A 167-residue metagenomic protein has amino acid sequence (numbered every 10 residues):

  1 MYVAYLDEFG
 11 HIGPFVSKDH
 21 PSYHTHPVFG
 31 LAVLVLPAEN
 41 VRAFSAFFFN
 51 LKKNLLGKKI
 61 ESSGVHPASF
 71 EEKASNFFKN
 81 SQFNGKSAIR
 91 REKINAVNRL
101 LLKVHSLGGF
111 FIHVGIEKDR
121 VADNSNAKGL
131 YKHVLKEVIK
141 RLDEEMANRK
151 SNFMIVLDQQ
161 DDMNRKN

Functional and structural regions predicted by a protein language model:
M1-N167: Phosphate-ester processing/binding pockets and catalytic centers
